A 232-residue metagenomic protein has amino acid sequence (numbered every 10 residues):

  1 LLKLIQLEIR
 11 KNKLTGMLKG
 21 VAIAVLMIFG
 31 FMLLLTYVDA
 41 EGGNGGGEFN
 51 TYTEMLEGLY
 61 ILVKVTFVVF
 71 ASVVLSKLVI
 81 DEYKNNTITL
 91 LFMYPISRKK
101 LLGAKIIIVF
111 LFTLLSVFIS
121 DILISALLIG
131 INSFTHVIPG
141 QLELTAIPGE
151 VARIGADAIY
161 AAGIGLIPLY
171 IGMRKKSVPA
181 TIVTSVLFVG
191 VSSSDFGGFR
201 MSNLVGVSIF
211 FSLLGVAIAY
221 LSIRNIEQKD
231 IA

Functional and structural regions predicted by a protein language model:
L1-A22: Aromatic- and glycine-rich beta-strand/loop motifs that create alpha-glucan
K11-T15, L214-A232: Junction motif at the cytosolic side of a transmembrane helix
G16-A40, G58-V74, L115, T181-F196 (+1 more regions): Hydrophobic alpha-helical transmembrane segments of multi-pass membrane transport/permease proteins
G16-L18, S97-R98, L102-G103, S177-I182 (+1 more regions): Membrane-helix interface segments
F29-V73, A104-L169: Secretory targeting signals
L78-F110: Helix-loop-helix units of permease transmembrane domains in multi-pass membrane transporters, especially ABC
I159-G190: Functionally important transmembrane alpha-helices
G197-V205: Membrane-interface helix caps and helix-loop-helix hairpins in membrane proteins
